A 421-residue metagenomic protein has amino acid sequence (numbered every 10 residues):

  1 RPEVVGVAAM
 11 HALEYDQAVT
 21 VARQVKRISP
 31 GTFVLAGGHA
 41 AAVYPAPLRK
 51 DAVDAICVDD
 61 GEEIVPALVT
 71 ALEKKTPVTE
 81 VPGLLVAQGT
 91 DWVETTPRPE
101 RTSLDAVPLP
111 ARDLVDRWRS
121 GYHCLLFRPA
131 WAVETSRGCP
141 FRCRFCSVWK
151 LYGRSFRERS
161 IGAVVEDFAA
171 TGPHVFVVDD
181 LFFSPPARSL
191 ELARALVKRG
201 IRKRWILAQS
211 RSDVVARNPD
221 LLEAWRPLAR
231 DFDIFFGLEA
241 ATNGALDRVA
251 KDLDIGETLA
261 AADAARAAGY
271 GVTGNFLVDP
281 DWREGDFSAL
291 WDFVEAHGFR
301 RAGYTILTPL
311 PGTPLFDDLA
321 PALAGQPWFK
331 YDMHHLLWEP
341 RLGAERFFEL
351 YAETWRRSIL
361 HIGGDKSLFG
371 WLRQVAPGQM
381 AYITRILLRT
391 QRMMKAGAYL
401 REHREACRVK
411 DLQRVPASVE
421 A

Functional and structural regions predicted by a protein language model:
P2-S103, I306-G312: Glycine-rich beta-alpha loop elements in corrinoid/cobalamin-binding modules across cobalamin-dependent enzymes
R23, V34, E257-E284, Y382-I383 (+1 more regions): Mobile, glycine- and charge-enriched loop segments and immediately flanking short secondary-structure elements within
G31, P314-A320, A324-Q326, M333-A421: Radical SAM enzyme core and accessory elements
Y44-P45, F141, A187, G244-V249 (+3 more regions): Flexible glycine/acidic-rich beta-alpha junction loops that bind and position SAM and/or redox cofactors in anaerobic
P47-V65, W225-I234, A289-Y304: Structural recognition of alpha->loop->beta junctions
R98-R117, F316-H334: Mobile, glycine-enriched helix-loop/loop "lid" segments at the mouths of ligand-binding/catalytic clefts that gate
D105, L109-F276, P280, A289-D292: Radical SAM [4Fe-4S] cluster-binding motif and immediate context
